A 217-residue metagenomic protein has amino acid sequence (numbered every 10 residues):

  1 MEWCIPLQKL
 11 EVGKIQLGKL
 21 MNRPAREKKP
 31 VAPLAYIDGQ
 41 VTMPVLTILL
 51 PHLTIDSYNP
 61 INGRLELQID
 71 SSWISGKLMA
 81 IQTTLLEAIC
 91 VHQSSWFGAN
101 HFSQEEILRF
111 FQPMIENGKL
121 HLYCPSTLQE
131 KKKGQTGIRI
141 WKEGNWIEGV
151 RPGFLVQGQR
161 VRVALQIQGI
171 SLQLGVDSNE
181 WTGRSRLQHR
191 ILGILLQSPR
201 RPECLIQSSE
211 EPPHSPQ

Functional and structural regions predicted by a protein language model:
M1-K133: OB-fold ssDNA-binding interfaces and closely related basic DNA-contact patches used across DNA replication/repair
A80-I81, V176-S178, P202-Q207: Surface-exposed beta-strand edges and their flanking turn/coil or helix-capping segments
A88-I89, L192-S198, P212-H214: Short, surface-exposed linear patches
E116-P199: Extended serine/threonine-enriched, polar tracts that run as long, contiguous segments within proteins
P199-Q217: Extended, charge-rich, solvent-exposed interface segments
